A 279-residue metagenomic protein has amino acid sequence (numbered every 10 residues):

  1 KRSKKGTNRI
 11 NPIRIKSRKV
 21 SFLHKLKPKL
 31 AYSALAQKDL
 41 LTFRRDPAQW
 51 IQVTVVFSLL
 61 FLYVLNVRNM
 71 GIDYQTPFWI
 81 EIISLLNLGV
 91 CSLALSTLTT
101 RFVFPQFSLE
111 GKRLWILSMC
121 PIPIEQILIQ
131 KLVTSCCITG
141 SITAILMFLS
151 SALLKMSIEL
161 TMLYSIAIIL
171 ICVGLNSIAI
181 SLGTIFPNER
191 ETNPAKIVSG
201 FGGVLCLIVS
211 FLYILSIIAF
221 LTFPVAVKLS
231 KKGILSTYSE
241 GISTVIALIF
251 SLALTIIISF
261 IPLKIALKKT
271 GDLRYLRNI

Functional and structural regions predicted by a protein language model:
K1-W115, P123-I279: Hydrophobic alpha-helical transmembrane segments of membrane proteins
